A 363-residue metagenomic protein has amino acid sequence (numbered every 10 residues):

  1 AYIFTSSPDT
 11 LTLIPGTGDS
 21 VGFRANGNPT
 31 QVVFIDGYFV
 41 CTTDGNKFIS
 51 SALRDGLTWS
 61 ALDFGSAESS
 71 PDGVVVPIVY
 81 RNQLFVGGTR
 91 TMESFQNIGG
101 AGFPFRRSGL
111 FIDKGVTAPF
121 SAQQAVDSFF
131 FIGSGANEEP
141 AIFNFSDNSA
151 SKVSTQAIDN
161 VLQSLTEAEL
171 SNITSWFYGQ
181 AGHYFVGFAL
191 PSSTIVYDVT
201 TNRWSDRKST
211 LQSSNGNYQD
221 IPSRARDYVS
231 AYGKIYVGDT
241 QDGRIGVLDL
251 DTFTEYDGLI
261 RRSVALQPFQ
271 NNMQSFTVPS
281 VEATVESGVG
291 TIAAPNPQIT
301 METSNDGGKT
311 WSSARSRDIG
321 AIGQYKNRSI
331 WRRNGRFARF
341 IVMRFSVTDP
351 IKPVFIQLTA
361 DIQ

Functional and structural regions predicted by a protein language model:
A1-S6, N46-T58, M92, N97 (+2 more regions): Short beta-strand segments and strand-loop junctions that repeat across beta-rich extracellular domains
I3-T5, L13-I14, G238: Beta-strand-rich, repetitive solenoid scaffolds
F4, A25-V33, F39, P222-Y228 (+2 more regions): Extended, compositionally biased low-complexity polar/Lys-Gly-rich tracts and adjacent boundary/linker regions are
P8-T174, T210-Q212: Beta-propeller and closely related beta-pinwheel folds
G109-Q363: Beta-sheet repeat architectures centered on beta-propellers
